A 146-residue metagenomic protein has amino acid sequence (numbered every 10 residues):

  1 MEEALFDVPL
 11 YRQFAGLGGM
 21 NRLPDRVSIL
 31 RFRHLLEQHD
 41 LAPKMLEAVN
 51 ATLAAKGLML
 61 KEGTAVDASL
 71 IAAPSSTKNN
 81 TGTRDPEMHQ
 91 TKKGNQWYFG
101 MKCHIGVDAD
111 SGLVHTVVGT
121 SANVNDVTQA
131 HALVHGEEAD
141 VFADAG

Functional and structural regions predicted by a protein language model:
E3-F6, A15-L17, N21-G146: Polybasic low-complexity intrinsically disordered regions
P9-L10: Short alpha-helix boundary/capping elements
